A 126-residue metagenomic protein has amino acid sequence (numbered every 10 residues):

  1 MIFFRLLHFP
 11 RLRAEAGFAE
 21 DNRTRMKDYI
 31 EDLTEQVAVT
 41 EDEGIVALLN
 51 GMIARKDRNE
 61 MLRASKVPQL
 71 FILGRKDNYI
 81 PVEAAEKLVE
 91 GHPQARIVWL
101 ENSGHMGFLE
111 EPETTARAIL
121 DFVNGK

Functional and structural regions predicted by a protein language model:
M1: Glycine/small-residue-rich loop that forms an oxyanion/phosphate-binding "nest" at active or ligand-binding sites
F4-A64: Conserved alpha/beta-hydrolase catalytic His-Asp/Glu region
L12, D32, A47-G51, A84-K87 (+1 more regions): Alpha-helical elements of Rossmann-like donor-binding domains used by nucleotide-donor carbohydrate transfer enzymes
M26, D42, V82, L109-P112: Conserved loop-to-helix N-cap of the C-terminal "lid" that shapes the substrate pocket in Rossmann-like
V37, D77-I80, G104-G107: Glycosyltransferase donor-binding loop in the core domain
S65, F71-L73, D77: Short beta-strand/loop motif that positions the catalytic acidic residue of the alpha/beta-hydrolase fold
V67, P81-E90: Short alpha-helix in the alpha/beta-hydrolase fold that links the catalytic acid
P93-K126: Catalytic active-site module of serine/aspartate enzymes centered on a nucleophile-bearing elbow/loop
